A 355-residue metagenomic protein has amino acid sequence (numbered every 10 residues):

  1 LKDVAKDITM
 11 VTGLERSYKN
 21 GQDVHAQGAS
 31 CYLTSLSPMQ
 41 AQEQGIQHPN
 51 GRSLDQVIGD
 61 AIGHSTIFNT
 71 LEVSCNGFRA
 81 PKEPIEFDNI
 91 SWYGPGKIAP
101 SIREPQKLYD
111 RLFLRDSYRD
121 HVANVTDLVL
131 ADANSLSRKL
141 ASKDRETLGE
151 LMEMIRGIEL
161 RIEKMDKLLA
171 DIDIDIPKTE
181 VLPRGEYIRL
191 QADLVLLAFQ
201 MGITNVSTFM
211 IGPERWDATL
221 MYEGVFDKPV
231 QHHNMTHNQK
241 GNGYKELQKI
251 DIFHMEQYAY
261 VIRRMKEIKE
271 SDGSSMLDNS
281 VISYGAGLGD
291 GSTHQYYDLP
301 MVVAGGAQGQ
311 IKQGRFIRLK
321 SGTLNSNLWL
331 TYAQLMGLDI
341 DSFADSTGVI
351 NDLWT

Functional and structural regions predicted by a protein language model:
L1-T355: Ligand-binding pockets and gating/stacking loops
